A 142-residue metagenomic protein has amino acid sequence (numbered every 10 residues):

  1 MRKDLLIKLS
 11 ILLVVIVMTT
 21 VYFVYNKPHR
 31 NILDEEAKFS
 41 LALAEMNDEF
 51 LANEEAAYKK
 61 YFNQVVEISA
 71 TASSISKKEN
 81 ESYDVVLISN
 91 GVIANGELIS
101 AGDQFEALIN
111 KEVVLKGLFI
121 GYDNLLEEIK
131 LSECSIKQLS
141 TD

Functional and structural regions predicted by a protein language model:
R2-D142: OB-fold and OB-like single-stranded nucleic-acid-recognition modules and their adjacent interaction interfaces
